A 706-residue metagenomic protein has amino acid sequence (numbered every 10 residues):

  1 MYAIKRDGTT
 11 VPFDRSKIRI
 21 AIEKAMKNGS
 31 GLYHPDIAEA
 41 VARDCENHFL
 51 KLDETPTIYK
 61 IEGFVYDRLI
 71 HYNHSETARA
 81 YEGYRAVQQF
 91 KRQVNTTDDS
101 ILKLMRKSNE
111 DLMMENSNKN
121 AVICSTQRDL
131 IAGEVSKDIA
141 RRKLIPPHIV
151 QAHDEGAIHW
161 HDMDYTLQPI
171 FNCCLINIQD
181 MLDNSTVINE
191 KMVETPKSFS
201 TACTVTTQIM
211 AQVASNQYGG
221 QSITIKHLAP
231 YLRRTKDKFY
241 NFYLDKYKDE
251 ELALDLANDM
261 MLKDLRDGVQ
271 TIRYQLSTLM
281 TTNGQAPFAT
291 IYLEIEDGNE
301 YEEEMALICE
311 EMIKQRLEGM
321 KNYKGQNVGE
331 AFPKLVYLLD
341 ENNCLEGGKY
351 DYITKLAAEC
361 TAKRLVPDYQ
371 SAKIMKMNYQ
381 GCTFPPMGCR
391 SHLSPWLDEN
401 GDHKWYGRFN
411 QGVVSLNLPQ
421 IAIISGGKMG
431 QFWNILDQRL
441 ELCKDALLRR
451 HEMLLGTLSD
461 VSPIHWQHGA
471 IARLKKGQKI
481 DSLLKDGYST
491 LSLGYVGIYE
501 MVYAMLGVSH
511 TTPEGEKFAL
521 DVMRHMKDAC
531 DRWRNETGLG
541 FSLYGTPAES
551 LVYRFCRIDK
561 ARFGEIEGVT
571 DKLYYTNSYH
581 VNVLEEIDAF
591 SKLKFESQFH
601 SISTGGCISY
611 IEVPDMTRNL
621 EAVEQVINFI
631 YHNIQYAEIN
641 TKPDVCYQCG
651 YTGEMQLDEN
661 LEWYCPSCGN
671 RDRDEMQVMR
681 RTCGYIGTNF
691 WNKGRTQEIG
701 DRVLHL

Functional and structural regions predicted by a protein language model:
M1-S108, G700-H705: Charged, amphipathic alpha-helical regulatory modules used for macromolecular assembly or allosteric control
E23, E46, K444, L448 (+1 more regions): Amphipathic, well-packed alpha-helical segments that form the structural scaffold of globular domains
P35-D36, P56-Y59, S489, P513 (+1 more regions): Short, solvent-exposed positions on alpha-helices
V87-G487, A504, V508, T512-R673 (+1 more regions): Conserved catalytic cores of very large enzyme subunits
K475-K476, L483, G487, L493-G494 (+2 more regions): Core of folded catalytic or high-affinity ligand/protein-binding domains in predominantly eukaryotic proteins
L491-A504, R524, R681: Contiguous, well-ordered alpha-helical segments that form the cores/surfaces of helical PPI scaffolds
G669-L706: Long insertion/accessory domains within large nucleic-acid-processing enzymes
